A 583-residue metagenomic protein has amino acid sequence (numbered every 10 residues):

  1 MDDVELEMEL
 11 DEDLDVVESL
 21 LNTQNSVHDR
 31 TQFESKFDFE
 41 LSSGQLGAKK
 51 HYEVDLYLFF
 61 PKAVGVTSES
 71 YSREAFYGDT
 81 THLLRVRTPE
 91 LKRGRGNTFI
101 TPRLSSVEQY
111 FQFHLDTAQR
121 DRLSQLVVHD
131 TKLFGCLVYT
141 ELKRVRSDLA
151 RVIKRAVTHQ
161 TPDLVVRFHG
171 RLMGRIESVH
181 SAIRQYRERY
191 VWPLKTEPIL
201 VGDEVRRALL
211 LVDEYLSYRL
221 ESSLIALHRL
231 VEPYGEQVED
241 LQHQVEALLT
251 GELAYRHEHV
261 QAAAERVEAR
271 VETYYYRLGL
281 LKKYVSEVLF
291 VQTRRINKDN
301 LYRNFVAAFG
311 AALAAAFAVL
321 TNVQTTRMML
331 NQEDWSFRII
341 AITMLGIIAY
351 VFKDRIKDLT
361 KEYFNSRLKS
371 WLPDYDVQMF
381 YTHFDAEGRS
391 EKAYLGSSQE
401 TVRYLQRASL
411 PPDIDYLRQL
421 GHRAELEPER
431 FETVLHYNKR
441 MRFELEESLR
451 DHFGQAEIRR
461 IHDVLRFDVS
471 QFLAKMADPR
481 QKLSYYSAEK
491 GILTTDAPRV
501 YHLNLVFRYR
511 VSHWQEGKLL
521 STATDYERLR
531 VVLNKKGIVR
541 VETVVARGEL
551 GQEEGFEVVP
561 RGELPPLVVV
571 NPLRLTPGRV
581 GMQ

Functional and structural regions predicted by a protein language model:
D2-L278: Soluble regions of membrane-associated proteins that transit the secretory/organelle pathway
M8-V17, T326-F337, D385-Y394: Intrinsically disordered, low-complexity coil segments
H51-P89, P411-T543: Structured extramembrane domains adjacent to transmembrane segments
T131, L137-T140, V145-K154, S222-S223 (+3 more regions): Short acidic, glycine/tyrosine-flanked loop/strand segments centered on an H-E-D-like triad
H228-L313, F317, T321, K536-P560: Membrane-proximal, non-transmembrane alpha-helical segments
L301-F380: Transmembrane alpha-helical hairpins and terminal membrane-anchor modules
Y363-R418: N-terminal topogenic membrane-targeting module
K518-M582: Compact beta-sheet-dominated globular domain cores
